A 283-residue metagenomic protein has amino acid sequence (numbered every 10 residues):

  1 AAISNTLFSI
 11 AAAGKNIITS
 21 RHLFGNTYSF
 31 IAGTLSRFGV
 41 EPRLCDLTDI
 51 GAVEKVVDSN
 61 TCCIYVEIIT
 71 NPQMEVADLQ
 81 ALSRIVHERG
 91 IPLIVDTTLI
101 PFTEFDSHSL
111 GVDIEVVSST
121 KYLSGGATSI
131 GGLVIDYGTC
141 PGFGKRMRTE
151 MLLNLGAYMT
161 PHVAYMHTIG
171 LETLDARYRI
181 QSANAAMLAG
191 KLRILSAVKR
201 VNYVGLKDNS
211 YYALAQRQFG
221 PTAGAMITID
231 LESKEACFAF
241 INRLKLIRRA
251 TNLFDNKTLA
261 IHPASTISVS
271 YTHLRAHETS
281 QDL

Functional and structural regions predicted by a protein language model:
A1-A197, N202: Conserved PLP-enzyme active-site core in the AAT-like
N5, V53-K55, S210-A215, A260-A264: Short, solvent-exposed polar/charged micro-motifs at secondary-structure junctions
Y122, T139-P141, D208, E232-K234 (+1 more regions): Short, glycine-/Ser/Thr-/acidic-enriched flexible segments
L133, T139-L152, R249-V269: Mobile, glycine-enriched helix-loop/loop "lid" segments at the mouths of ligand-binding/catalytic clefts that gate
A186-K257, S270-Y271: Conserved small-domain helix->loop->beta segment predominantly found in fold-type I
T272-T279: Conserved small/polar residues in nucleotide/adenosyl-binding loops
Q281-L283: N-terminal low-complexity segments that are often proline-rich with Ser/Thr-Pro
